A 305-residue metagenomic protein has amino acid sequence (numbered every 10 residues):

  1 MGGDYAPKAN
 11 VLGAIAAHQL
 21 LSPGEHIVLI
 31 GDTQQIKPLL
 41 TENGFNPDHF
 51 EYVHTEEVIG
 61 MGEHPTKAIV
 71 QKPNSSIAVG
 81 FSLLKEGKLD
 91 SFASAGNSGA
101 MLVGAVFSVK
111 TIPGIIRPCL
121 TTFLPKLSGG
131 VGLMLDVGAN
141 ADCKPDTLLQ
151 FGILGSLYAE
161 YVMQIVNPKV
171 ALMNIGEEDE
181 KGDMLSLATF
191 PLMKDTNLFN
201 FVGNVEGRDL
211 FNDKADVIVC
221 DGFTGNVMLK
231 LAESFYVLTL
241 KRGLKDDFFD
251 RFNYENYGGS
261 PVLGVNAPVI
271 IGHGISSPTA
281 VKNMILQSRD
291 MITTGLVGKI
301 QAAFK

Functional and structural regions predicted by a protein language model:
M1-K8, I69, A139-L149, I271-P278: Short, glycine-rich nucleotide/cofactor-binding loops
D4-K8, S22-G24, K37-N43, D195-L198 (+1 more regions): N-terminal charge/polar-biased segments
A6-E63: N-terminal glycine-rich anion-binding loop in soluble enzyme alpha/beta folds
K8-A9, L21-V28, T33-K37, A141-G203 (+2 more regions): Glycine-rich phosphate/diphosphate-binding loop of Rossmann-like nucleotide-binding domains
F45-L89: Phosphate/nucleotide-donor binding subsite
L83-L102, E177-K181, S186-L192, T196-F249: Glycine-rich phosphate-binding loop
V106-L120, K126-M134, L210-K305: Glycine-rich phosphate/nucleotide-binding loop
